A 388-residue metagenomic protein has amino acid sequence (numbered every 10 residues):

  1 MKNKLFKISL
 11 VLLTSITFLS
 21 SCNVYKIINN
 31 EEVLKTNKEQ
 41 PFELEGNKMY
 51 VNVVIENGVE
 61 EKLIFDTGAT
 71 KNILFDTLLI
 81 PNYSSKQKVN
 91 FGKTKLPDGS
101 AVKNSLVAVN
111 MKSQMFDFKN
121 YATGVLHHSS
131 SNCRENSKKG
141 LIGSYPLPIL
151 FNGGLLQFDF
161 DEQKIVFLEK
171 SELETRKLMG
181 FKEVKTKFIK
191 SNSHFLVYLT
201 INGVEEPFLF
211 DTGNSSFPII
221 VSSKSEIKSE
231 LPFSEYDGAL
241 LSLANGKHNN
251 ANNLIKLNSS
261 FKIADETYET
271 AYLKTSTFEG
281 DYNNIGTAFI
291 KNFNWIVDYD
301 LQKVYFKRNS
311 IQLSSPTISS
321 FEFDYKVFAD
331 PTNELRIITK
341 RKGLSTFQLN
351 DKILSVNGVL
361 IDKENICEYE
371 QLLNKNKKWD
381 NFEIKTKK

Functional and structural regions predicted by a protein language model:
M1-N30: Bacterial Sec-dependent N-terminal signal peptides
L19-K388: Pepsin/retropepsin-fold aspartyl endopeptidases
